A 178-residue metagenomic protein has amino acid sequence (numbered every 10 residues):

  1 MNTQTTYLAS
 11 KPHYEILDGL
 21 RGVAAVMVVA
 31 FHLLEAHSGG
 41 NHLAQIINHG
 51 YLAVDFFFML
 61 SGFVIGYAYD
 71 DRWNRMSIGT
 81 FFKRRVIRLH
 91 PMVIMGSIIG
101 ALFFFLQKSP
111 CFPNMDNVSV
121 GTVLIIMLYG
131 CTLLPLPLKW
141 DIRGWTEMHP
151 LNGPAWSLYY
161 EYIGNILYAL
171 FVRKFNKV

Functional and structural regions predicted by a protein language model:
M1-V178: Membrane-cytosol interface segments of multi-pass membrane proteins, especially ER/Golgi lipid-handling enzymes
